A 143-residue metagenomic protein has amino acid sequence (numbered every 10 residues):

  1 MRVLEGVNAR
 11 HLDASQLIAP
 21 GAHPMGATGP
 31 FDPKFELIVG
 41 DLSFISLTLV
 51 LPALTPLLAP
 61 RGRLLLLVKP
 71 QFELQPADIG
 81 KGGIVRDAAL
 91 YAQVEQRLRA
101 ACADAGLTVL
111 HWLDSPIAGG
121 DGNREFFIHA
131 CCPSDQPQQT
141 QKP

Functional and structural regions predicted by a protein language model:
M1-I45: S-adenosyl-L-methionine
E5, L64-F72: Non-cysteine beta-strand/loop elements that form the S-adenosyl-L-methionine
P33, L49, A53, A101: Short, conserved SAM-binding segment of the class I
T48-L65: A short glycine-rich, Lys/Arg-flanked "PGG" loop and its adjoining helix->strand segment in the class I
P70-D87: Short, glycine-/aromatic-enriched active-site segment of Class I SAM-dependent methyltransferases
Y91-A105: Short alpha-helix
L107-A118: Conserved S-adenosyl-L-methionine
P116-P143: Core SAM-dependent methyltransferase catalytic element
